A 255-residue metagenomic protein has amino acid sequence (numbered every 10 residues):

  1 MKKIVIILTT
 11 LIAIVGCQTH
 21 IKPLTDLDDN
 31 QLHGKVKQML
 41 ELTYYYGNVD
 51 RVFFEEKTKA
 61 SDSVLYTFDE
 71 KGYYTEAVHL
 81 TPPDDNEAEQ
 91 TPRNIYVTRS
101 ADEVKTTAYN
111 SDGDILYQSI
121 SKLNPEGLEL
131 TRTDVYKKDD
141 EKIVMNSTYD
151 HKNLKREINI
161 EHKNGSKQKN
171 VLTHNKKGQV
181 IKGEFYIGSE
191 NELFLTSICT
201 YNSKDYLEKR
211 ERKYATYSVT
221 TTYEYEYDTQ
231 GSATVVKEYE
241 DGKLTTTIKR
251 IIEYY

Functional and structural regions predicted by a protein language model:
M1-P23: Bacterial Sec-dependent N-terminal signal peptides
Q18-Y255: Buried hydrophobic residues that stabilize the cores of well-folded domains
